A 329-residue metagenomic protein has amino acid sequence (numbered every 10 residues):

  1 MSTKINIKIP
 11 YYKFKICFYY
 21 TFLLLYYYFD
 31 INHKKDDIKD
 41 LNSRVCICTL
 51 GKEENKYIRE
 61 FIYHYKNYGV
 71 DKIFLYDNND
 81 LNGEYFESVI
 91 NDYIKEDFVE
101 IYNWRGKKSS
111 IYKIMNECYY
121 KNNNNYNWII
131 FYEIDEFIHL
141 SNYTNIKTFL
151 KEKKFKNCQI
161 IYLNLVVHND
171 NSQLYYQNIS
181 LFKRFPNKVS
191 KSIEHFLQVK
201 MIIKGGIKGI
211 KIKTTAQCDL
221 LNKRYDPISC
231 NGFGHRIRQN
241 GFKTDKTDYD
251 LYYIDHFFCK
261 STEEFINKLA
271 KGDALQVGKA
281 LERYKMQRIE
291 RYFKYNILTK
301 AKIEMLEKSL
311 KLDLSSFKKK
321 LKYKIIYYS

Functional and structural regions predicted by a protein language model:
M1-Y63: N-proximal low-complexity "stem/linker" segments adjacent to membrane-targeting elements
I9-Y28, I111-K113, L140-S329: Catalytic-site signature of metal-activated, phosphate-bearing donor transferases, centered on the GT-A/GT-A-like
Y63-K72: Short, acidic, metal-binding catalytic loop of nucleotide-sugar glycosyltransferases
D71-K72, N127, K156: Short acidic/polar active-site loop segments enriched in Thr and Asp
K72-D77, E100-I101: Short hydrophobic alpha-helical runs that function as membrane-insertion/retention elements
N78-L81, F137: Conserved short acidic donor-positioning loop in nucleotide-sugar-dependent glycosyltransferases
N82-F131, L140: Active-site-proximal specificity loops/subdomain of glycosyltransferases
